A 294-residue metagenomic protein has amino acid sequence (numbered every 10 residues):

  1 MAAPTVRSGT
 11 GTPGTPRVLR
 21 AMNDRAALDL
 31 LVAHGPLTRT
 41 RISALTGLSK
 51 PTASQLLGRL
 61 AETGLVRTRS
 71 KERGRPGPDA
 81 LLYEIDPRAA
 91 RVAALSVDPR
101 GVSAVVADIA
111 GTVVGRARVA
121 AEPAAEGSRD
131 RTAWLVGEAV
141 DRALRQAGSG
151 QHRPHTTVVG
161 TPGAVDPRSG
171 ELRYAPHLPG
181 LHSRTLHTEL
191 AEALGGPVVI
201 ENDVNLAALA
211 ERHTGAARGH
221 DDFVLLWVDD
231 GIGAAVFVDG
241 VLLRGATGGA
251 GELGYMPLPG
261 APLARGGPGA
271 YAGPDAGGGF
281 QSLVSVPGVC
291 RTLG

Functional and structural regions predicted by a protein language model:
M1-L45: Extreme N-terminal segment that seeds HTH/winged-HTH DNA-binding domains in transcriptional regulators
T10-N23, T38, R69-A89: Short, cationic-aromatic polyanion-contact patches
G14, V97-D130, L172, G248 (+2 more regions): Short glycine-rich, Thr/Ser-proximal phosphate-binding strand/loop in the N-terminal lobe of ATP-dependent enzymes
A33-H34, L45, A110, L178 (+2 more regions): Short helix-capping/turn signature of helix-turn-helix
G35-T68, P78: N-terminal helix-turn-helix
G77-R116, V224-L242: Gly/Thr-rich phosphate-binding beta-strand-loop-beta motif of the actin/hexokinase/Hsp70
V113-A120, A125-D222, G266-G267: Glycine-rich phosphate-binding loop and adjoining helix at the ATP-binding site of ATP-dependent phosphoryl-transfer
E252-G294: Active-site core segments that coordinate phosphate-bearing ligands/cofactors across diverse enzyme families
